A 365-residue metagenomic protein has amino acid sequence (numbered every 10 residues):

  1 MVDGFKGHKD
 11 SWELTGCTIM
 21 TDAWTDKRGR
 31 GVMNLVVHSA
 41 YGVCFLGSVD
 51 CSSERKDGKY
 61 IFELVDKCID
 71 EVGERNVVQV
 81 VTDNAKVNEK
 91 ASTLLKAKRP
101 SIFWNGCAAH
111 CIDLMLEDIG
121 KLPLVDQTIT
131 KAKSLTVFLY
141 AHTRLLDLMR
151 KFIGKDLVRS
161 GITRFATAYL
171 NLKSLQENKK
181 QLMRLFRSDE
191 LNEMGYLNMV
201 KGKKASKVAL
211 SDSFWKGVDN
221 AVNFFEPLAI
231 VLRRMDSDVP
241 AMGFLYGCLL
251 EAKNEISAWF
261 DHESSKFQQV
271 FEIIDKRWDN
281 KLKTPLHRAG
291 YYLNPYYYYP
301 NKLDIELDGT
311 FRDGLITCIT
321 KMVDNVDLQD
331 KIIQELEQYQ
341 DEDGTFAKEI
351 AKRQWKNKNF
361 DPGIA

Functional and structural regions predicted by a protein language model:
M1-A365: Short alpha-helical patches at protein termini and domain edges that function as localization/binding signals
